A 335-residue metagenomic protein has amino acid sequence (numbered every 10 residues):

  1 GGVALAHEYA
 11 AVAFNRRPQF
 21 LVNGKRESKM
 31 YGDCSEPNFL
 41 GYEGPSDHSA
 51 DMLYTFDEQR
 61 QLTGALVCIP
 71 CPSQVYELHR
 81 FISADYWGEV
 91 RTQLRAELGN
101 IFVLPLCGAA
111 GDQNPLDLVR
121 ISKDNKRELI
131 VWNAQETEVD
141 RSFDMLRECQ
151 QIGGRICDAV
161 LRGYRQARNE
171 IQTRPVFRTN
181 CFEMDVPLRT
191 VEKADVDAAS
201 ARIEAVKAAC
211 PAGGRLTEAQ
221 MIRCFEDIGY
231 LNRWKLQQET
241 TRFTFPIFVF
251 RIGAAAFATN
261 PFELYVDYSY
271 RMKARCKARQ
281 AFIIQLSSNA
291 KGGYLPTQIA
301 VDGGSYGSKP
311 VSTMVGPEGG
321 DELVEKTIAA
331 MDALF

Functional and structural regions predicted by a protein language model:
G1-F335: Non-catalytic substrate/cofactor recognition surfaces at enzyme active-site rims
